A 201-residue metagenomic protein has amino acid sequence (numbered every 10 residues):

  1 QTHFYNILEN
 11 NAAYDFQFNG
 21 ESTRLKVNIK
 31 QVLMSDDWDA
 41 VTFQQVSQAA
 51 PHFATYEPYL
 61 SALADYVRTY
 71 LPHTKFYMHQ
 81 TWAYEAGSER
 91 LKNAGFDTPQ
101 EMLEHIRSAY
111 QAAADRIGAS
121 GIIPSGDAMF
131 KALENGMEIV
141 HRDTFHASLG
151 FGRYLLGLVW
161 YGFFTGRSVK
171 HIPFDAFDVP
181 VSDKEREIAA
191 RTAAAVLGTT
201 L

Functional and structural regions predicted by a protein language model:
Q1, V46-P51, T81-A86, D127-K131: Solvent-exposed loop/turn segments at secondary-structure junctions within structured extracellular/periplasmic domains
Q1-E57: Conserved SGNH/GDSL esterase-like catalytic core that processes O-acyl groups on lipids and polysaccharides
I29-K30, L60-A64, R107, Q111: Generic structural signal for well-ordered alpha-helices, preferentially at hydrophobic/aromatic core positions
L33-D37, Y70, D115-R116, Y154-L155: Extracellular/periplasmic catalytic domains that process cell-envelope and extracellular macromolecules
D39-Q45, K75-Q80, G121-P124: Structural recognition of the beta-strand scaffold that forms the well-ordered cores of secreted hydrolase catalytic
Q45-A54, E85-P99: Surface-exposed cleft-lining segments at the edges of enzyme active sites
D65-F76, A119: A short helix->loop->beta-strand "cap" motif at the edges of active sites that frequently abuts
A94-L201: Catalytic His-Asp segment of secreted/periplasmic serine-dependent ester chemistry enzymes
